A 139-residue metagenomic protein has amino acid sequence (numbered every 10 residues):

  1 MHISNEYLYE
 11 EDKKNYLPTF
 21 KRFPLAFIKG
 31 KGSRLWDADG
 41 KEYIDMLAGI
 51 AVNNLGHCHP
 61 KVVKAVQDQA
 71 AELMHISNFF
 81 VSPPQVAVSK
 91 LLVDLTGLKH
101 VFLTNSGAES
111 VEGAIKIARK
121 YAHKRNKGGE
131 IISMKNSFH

Functional and structural regions predicted by a protein language model:
M1-K31: Active-site-adjacent loop/helix segments that line or gate small-molecule/cofactor pockets in enzymes
N5, Y9, H59, Q85 (+1 more regions): A structural signal for well-ordered alpha-helical scaffolds and beta->alpha junctions
E6-Y7, D37-A38, V63-K64: Short, flexible segments with low predicted structural confidence
L25-D45: Active-site and channel-lining beta-strand-loop segments that bind or position nucleotide-derived/phosphorylated
F27, L55, F138: Short clusters of hydrophobic/aromatic residues that line enzyme substrate/ligand-binding pockets
G32, H100, E130: Conserved beta-strand and immediately adjacent loop positions that scaffold enzyme active sites
E42-N126: Glycine-rich loop-to-alpha-helix module at the N-terminal edge of alpha/beta enzyme cores
Y121-H139: Conserved PLP-anchoring active-site segment centered on the Schiff-base-forming lysine
